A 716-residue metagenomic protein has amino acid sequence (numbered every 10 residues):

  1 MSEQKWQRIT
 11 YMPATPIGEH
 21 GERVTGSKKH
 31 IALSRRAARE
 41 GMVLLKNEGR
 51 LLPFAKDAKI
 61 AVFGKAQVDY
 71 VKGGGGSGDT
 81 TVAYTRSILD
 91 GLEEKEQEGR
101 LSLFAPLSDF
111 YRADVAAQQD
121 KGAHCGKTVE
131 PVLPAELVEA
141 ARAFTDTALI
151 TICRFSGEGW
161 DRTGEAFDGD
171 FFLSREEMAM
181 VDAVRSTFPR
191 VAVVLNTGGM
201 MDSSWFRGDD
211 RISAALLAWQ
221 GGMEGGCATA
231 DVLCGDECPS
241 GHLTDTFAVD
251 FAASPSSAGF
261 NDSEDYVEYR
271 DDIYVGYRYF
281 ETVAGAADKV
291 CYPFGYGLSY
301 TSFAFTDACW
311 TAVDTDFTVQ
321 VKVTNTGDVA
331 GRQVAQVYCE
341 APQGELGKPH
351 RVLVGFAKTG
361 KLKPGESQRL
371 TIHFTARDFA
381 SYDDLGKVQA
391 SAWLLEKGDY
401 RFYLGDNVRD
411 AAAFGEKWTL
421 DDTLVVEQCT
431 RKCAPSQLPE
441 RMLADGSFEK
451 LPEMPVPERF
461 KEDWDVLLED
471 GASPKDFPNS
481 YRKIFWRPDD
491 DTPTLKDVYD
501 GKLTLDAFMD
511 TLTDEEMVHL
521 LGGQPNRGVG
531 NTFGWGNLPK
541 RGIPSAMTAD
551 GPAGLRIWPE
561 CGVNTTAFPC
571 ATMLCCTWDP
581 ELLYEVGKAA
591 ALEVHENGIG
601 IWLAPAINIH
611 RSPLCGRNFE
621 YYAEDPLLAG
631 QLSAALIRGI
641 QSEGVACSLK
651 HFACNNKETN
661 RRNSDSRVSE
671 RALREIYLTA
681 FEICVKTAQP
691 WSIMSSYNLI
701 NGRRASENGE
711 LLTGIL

Functional and structural regions predicted by a protein language model:
M1-D410, C429-L716: Glycoside hydrolase catalytic-domain context in secreted enzymes
D410-R431: Short beta-strand elements
